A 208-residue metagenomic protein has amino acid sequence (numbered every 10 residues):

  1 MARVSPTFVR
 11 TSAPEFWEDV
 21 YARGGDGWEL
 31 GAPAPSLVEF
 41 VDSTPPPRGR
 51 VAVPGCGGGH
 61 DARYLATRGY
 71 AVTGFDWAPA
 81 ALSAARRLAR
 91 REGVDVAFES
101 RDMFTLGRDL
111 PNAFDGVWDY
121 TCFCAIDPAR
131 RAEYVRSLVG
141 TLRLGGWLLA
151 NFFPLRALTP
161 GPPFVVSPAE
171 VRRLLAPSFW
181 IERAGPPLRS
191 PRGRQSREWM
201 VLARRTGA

Functional and structural regions predicted by a protein language model:
M1-A52, G57-L110, I126-A208: Class I (Rossmann-like) S-adenosyl-L-methionine-dependent methyltransferase catalytic domain, capturing the SAM-binding
D115: Conserved acidic residues
W118: A conserved beta-strand element that flanks and buttresses the S-adenosyl-L-methionine
T121, A125: Short catalytic micro-motifs in class I SAM-dependent methyltransferases
